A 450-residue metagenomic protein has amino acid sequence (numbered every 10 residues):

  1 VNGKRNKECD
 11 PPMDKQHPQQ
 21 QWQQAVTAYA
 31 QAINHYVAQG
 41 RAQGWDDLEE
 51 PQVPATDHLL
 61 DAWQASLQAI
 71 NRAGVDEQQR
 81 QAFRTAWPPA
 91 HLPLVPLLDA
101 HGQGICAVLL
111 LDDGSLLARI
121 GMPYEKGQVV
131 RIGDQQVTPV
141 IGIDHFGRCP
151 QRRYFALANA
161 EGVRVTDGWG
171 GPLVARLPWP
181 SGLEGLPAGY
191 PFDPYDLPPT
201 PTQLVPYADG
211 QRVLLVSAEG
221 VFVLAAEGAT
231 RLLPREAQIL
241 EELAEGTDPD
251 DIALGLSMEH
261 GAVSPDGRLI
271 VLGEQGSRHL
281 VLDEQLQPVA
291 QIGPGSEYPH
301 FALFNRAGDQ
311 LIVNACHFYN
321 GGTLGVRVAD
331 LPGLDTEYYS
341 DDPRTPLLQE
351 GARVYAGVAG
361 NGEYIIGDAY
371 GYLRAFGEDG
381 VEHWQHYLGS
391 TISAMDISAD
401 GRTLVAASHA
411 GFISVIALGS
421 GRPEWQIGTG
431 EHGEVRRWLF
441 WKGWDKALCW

Functional and structural regions predicted by a protein language model:
N2-G133, L183-D193, L232-D250, R436-W450: Intrinsically disordered, low-complexity acidic/Ser/Thr/Pro-rich linker and tail segments in large eukaryotic scaffolds
P93-D99, G133-V140, P172-L177, A188-Y195 (+6 more regions): A short beta-strand motif characteristic of beta-propeller blades
A100-L109, V140-R153, L183-V205, G246-D248 (+5 more regions): Repeated scaffold domains used in trafficking and secretory/extracellular systems, primarily beta-propellers
D113-G114, Q151-R152, D209-G210, D266-G267 (+3 more regions): Conserved loop/turn motif of beta-propeller repeat scaffolds
L116-L117, F155, V213, I270 (+3 more regions): Hydrophobic beta-strand positions that form the internal "hydrophobic ladder" of WD40/Gbeta-like beta-propeller blades
Y124-V129, E161-T166, E219-A226, G276-V281 (+3 more regions): Structural motif
I132-Q135, G168-G170, A226-G228, D283-Q287 (+3 more regions): Short loop/turn segments that connect beta-strands within beta-propeller blades
S398-W450: Blade-level signature of beta-propeller repeat domains, shared across WD40, Kelch, NHL, RCC1 and BNR/Asp-box propellers
